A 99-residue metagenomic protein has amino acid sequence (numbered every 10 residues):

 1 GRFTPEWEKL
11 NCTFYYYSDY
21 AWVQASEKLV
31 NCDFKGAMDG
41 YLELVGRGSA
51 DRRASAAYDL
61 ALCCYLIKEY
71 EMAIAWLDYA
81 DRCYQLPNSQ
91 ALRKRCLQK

Functional and structural regions predicted by a protein language model:
G1-A56, L60, I67, D81-C83 (+2 more regions): C-terminal/domain-edge helix-coil "capping" segments
L62-Y65, M72: Long, low-complexity C-terminal extensions of enzymes
A91: DNA-binding alpha-helical recognition surfaces that contact promoter or target DNA
